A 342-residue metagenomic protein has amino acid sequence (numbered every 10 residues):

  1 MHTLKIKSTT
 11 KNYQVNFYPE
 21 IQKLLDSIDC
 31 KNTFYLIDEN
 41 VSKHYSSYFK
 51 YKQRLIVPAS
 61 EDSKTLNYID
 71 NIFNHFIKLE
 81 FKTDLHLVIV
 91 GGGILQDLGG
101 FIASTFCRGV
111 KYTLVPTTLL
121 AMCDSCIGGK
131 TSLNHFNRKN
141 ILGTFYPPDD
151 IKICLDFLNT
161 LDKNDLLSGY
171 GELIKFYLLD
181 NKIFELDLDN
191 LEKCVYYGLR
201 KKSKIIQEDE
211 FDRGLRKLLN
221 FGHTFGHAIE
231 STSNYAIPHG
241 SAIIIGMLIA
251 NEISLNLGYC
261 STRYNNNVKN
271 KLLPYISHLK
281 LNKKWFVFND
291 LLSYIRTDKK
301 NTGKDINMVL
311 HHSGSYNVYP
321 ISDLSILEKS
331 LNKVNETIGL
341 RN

Functional and structural regions predicted by a protein language model:
M1-H86: ATP/NTP phosphate-donor binding region
L4, L173, Y259-N342: C-terminal charged capping/lid subdomain of soluble metabolic enzymes
T9, F101-L186, S313: A glycine/threonine-rich phosphate-anchoring loop and its flanking beta-alpha core in nucleotide/phosphate-binding
F73-V90, G99-L114: Non-catalytic interfacial helical region
E80-K82, T105-F106, N134-H135, I141-Y146 (+3 more regions): Solvent-exposed alpha-helices and their adjacent loops that cap or buttress functional pockets in soluble metabolic
I94-G100, A228: Short glycine/serine/threonine-rich phosphate/pyrophosphate-binding segments that cradle anionic phosphate groups
L188-N289: Active-site segments that bind and position negatively charged phosphate/pyrophosphate groups
